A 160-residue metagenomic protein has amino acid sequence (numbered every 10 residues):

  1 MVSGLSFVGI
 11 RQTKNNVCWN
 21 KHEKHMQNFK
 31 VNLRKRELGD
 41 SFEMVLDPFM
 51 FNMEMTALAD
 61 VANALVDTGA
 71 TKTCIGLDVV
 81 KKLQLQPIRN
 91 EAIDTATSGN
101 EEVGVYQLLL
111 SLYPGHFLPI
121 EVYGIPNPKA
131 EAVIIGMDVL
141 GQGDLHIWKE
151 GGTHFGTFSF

Functional and structural regions predicted by a protein language model:
V2-F160: Pepsin/retropepsin-fold aspartyl endopeptidases
